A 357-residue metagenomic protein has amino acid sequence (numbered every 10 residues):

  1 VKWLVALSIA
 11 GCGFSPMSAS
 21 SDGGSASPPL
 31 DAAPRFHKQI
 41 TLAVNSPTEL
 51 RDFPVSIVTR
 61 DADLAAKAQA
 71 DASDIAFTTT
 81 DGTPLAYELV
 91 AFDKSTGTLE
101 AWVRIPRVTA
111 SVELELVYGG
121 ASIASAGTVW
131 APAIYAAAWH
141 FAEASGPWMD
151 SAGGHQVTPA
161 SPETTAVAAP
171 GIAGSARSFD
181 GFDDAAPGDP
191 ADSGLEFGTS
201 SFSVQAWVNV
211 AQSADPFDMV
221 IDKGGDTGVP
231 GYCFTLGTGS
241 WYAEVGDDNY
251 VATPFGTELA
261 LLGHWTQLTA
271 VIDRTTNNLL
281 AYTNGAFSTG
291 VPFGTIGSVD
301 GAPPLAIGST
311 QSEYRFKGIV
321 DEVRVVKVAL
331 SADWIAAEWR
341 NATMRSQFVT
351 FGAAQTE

Functional and structural regions predicted by a protein language model:
V1-D31: Ser/Thr-rich, Pro/Gly/Ala-heavy low-complexity intrinsically disordered linkers and tails of secreted extracellular
P29-D81, D93-G154, Q347-F348: GGW-centered surface loops in extracellular recognition modules
I123-F182, G290, A336-E357: Extracytoplasmic low-complexity segments
S145-M149, F182-Y242, V251, T276-N278 (+2 more regions): Extracellular glycan-recognition modules
G171, G237, G290-I319: Flexible glycan-contacting loops in extracellular carbohydrate-active proteins
G188-P190, Y242-Q267: Short, aromatic/His-centered strand-loop micro-motif at the edge of beta-sheets
H264-L280: Localized edge beta-strand/strand-to-loop motifs within extracellular or lumenal beta-rich domains
G308-S346, G352: Ligand-recognition surfaces built from glycine- and aromatic
